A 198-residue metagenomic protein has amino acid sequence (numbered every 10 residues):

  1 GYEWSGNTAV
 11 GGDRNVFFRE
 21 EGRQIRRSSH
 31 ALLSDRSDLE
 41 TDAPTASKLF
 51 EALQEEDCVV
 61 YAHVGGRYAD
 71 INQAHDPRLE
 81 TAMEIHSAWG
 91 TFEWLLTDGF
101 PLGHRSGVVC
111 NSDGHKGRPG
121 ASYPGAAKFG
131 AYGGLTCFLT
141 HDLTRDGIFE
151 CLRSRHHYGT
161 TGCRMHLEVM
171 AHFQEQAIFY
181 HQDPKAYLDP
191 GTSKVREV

Functional and structural regions predicted by a protein language model:
G1-Y2, V198: Generic low-polarity alpha-helical segments
E3-W4, A9-G11, V16-A127: Domain-core and long-helix interface of multi-subunit machines
V10-G12, Y68-A74, L79-T81, E93-V198: C-terminal functional module detector
